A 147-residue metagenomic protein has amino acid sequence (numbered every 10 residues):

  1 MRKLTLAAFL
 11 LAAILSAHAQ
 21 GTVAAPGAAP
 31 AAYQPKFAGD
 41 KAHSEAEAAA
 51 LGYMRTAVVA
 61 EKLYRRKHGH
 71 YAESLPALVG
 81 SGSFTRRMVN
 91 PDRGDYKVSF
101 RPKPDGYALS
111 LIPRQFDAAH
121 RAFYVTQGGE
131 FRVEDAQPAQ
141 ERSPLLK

Functional and structural regions predicted by a protein language model:
M1-L4: Positively charged n-region of N-terminal signal peptides that target proteins for export
A7-S16: Bacterial N-terminal signal peptides
H18-Q20: Boundary of Sec targeting at the N-terminus
V23-E45, T56-K62, R66-A119, V125-Q127 (+2 more regions): Extracellular/periplasmic head regions of type IV pilus-like filament subunits
L51: Conserved catalytic core of two-component sensor histidine kinases
E141-R142: Polytopic alpha-helical membrane proteins, predominantly small-molecule transporters/carriers
